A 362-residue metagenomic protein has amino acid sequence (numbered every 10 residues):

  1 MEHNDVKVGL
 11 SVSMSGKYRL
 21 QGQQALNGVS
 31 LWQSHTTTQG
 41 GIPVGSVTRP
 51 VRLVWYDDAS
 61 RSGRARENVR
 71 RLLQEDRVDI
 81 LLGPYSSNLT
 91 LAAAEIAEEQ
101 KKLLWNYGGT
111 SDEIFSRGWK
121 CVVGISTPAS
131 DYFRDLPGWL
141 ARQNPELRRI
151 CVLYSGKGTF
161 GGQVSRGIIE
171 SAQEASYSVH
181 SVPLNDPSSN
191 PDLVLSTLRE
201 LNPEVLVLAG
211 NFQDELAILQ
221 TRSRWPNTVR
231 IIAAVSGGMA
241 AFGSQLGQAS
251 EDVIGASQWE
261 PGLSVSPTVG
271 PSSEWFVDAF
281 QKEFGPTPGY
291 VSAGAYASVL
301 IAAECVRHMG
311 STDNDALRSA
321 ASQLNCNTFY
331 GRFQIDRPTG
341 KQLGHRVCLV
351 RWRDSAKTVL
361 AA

Functional and structural regions predicted by a protein language model:
H3, G9-W32, Y56-S62, L153 (+3 more regions): Extracytoplasmic "Venus flytrap"
Q21-A25, I42-S116, D186-P191, L216: Beta-alpha junction/loop-to-helix N-cap segments that form part of ligand/metal-binding clefts
D57, I114-G138, S250-W259: Short beta-strand elements at the ligand-binding edges of bilobed clamshell
A65, G124-R149, N190-P191, E215 (+2 more regions): Hydrophobic alpha-helical segments within soluble ligand-binding/sensing domains
L72-Y85, W105-Y107, R149-Y154, L201-F212 (+3 more regions): Periplasmic-binding protein-like
C121-P183: An alpha-beta-alpha
S223-G294, K357: Extracellular/periplasmic periplasmic-binding protein-like sensory domains
A279-S292, A303-K357: Segments of small-molecule ligand-sensing domains
